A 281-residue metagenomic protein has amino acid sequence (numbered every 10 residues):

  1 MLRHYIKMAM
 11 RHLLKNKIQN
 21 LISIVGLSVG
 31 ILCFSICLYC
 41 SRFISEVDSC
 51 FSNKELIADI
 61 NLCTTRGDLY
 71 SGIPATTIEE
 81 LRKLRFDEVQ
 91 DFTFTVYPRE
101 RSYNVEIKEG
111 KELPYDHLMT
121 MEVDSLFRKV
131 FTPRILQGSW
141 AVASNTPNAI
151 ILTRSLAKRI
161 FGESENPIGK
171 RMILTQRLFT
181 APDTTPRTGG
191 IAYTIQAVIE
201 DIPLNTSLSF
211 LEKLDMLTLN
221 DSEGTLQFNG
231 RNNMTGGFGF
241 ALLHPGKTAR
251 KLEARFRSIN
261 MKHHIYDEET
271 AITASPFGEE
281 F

Functional and structural regions predicted by a protein language model:
M1-K7: Short, membrane-interfacial amphipathic segments enriched in basic
H12, N16-I44, E55: Short, strongly hydrophobic transmembrane alpha-helices
S23, G67-D68, L113-P114, G239-L242: Active-site rim elements
F34, L38-E165, I173-I191, A254 (+1 more regions): Structured, solvent-exposed hinge/loop segments at the ends of secondary-structure elements
D124-Q137, L152-F281: Mid-to-C-terminal secondary-structure elements that act as membrane-proximal/extracytoplasmic interface segments
